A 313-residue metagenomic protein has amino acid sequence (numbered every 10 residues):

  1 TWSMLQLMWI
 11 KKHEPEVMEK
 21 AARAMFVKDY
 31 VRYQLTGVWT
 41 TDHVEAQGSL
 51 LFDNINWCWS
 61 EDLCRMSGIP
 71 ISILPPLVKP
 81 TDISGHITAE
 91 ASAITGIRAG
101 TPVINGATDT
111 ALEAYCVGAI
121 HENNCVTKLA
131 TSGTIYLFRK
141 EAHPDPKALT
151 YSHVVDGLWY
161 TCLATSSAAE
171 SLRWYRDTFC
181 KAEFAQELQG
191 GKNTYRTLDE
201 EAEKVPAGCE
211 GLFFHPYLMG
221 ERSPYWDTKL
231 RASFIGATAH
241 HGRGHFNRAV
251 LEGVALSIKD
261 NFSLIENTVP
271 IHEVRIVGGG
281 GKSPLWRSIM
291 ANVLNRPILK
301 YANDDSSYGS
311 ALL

Functional and structural regions predicted by a protein language model:
T1-T108, L172, P216-M219, N247: Gly/Ser/Thr-rich active-site cleft segment
M4, M8-E14, K20, Y33 (+3 more regions): A short helix-loop
A46, T131-G133, A302-D305: Short, acidic/turn-prone active-site loops that include or flank metal/cofactor- and phosphate-binding residues
L51-W159, S166-S167, E183, Q189-R196 (+3 more regions): ATP-dependent carbohydrate kinase catalytic cores
C116-E122, L264-E266, V293, L313: Alpha-helix C-terminal capping segments
L172, Y308-L313: Short, small-residue alpha-helix embedded
K204-Y308: Activation-segment/catalytic-loop signature of the eukaryotic protein kinase fold
